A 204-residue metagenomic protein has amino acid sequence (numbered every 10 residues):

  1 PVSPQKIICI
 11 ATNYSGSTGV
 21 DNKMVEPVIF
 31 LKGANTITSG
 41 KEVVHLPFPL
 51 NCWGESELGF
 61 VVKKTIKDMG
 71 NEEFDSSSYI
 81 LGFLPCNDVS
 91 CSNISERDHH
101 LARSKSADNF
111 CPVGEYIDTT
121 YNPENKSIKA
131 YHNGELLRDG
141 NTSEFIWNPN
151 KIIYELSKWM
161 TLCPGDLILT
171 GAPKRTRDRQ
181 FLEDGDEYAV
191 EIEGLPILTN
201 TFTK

Functional and structural regions predicted by a protein language model:
P1-S56: Extended, compositionally biased flexible segments
K6, M24-E26, G33, G54-L58 (+4 more regions): A generic structural signal for short beta-strands and their flanking turns/coil linkers
C9, I29, T36, G59-V61 (+2 more regions): Conserved hydrophobic/aromatic beta-strand scaffold that supports enzyme active sites
S17, N22-K23, S90-K204: Catalytic-pocket segment enriched in acidic/His residues
V28-H45, K67, N109-P112, G171-R177: Short catalytic-site patches enriched in acidic/histidine residues that coordinate or position cofactors/metals
K32-A34, S56-K64, L84-V89, I117 (+1 more regions): Short, structured patches in soluble enzyme cores that scaffold and shape functional sites
V44-F48, V62-K67, A130, Y188-I192: Hydrophobic beta-sheet segments that form the core/acyl-binding groove of ACP/CoA-dependent acyl-chain-processing
K67-L84: N-terminal accessory regions of nucleic-acid-interacting proteins
